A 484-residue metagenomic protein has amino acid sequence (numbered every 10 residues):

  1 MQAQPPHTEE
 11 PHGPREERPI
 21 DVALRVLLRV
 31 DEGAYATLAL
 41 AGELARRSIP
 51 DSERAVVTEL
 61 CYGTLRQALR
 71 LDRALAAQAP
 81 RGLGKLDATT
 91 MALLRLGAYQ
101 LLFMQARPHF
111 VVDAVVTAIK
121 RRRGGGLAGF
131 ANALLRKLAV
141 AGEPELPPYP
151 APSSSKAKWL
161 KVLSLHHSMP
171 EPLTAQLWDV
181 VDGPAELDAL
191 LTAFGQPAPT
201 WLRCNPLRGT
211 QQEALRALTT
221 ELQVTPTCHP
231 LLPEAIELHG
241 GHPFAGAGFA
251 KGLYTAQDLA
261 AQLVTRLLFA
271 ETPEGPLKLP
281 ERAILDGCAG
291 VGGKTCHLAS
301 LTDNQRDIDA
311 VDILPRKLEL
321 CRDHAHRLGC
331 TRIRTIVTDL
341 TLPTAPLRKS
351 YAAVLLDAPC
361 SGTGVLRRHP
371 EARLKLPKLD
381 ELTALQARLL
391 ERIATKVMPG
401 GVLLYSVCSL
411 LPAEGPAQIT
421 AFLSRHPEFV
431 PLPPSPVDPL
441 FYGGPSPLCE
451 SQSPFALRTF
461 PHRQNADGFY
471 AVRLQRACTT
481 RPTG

Functional and structural regions predicted by a protein language model:
M1-G484: S-adenosylmethionine
